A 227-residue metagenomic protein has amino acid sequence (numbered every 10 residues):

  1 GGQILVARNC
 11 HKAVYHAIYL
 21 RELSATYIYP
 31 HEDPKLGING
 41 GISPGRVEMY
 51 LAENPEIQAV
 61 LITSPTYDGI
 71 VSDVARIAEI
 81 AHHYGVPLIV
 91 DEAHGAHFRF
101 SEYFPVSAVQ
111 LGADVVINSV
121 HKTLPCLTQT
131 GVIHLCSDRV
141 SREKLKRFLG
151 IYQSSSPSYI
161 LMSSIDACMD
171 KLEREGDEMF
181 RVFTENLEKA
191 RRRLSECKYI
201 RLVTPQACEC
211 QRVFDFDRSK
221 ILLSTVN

Functional and structural regions predicted by a protein language model:
G1-Q206, T225: Conserved PLP-enzyme active-site core in the AAT-like
R201-R212, S219: Feature for intrinsically disordered/low-complexity regulatory segments and propeptides
V213-N227: Conserved PLP-binding active-site segment of the aspartate aminotransferase-like
